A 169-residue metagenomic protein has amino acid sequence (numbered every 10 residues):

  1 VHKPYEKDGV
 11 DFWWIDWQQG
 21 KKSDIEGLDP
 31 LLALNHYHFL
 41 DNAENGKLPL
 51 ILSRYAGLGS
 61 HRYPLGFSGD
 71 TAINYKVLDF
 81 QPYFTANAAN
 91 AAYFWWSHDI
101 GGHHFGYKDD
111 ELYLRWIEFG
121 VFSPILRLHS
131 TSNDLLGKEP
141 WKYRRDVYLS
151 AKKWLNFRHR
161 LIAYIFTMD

Functional and structural regions predicted by a protein language model:
V1-D169: Catalytic-domain carbohydrate-binding cleft regions of carbohydrate-active enzymes
